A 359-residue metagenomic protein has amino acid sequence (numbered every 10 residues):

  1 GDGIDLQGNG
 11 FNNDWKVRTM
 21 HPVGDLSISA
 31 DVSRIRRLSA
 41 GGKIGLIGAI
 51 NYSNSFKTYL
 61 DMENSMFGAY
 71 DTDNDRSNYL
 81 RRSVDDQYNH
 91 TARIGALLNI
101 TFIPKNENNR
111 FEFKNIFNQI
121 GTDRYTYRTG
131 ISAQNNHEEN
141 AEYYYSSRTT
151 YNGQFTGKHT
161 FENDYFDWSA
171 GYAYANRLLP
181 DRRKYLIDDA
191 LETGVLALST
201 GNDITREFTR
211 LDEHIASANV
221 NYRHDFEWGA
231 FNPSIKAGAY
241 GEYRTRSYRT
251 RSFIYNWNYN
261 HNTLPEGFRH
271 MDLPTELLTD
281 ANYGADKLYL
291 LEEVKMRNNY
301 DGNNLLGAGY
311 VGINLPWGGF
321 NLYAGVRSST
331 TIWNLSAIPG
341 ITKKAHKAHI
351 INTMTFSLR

Functional and structural regions predicted by a protein language model:
G1-G8, Y70-S77, E192-S199, Y283-L291 (+2 more regions): Active-site-adjacent bridging/hinge elements
G3-S29, S33-R36, T200-N202, G284-N314: Outer-membrane beta-barrel transmembrane strand signature
F11-K16, S77-V84, N135-A141, L198-E207 (+2 more regions): Extracytoplasmic loops and strand-loop junctions of Gram-negative outer membrane beta-barrel proteins
N12-T126, R148-F155: Transmembrane beta-barrel wall of Gram-negative outer-membrane proteins
Y59-S65, R124-I131, L179-I187, Y248-I254 (+1 more regions): Outer-membrane beta-barrel translocator domains and adjoining extracellular loop/strand segments of Gram-negative
N64-R81, Y127-E138, I187-L198, N256-W257 (+1 more regions): Solvent-exposed, glycine/polar-rich loop segments of beta-barrel outer-membrane systems
K114-Q119, Y145-T156, N163, A170-A173 (+2 more regions): Structural signature of Gram-negative outer-membrane beta-barrels, strongest in the C-terminal barrel of TonB-dependent
Y165-G171, A175-I187: Membrane-embedded beta-barrel scaffold of Gram-negative outer-membrane proteins
